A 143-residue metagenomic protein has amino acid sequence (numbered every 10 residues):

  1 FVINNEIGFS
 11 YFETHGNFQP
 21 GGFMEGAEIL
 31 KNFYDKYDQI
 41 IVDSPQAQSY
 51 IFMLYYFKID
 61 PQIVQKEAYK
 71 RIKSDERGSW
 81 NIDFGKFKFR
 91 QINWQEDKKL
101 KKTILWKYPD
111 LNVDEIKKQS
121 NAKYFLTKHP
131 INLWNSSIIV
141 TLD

Functional and structural regions predicted by a protein language model:
F1-Y34, P45-F57, P61-F89, N132-W134: Membrane-proximal, lumen/periplasm-facing interface regions of secretory-pathway glyco- and lipid-modifying enzymes
F33-P45, L100-K107: Short hydrophobic beta-strand segments
K70-D143: Aromatic/acidic, Gly/Pro-rich catalytic loop(s) in extracytoplasmic/lumenal soluble domains of multi-pass membrane
